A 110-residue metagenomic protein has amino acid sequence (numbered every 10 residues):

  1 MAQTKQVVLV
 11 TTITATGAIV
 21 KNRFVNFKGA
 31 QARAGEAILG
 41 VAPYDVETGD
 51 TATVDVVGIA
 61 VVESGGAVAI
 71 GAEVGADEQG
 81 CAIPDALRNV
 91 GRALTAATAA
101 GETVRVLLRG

Functional and structural regions predicted by a protein language model:
M1-G110: Surface-exposed, low-hydrophobicity beta-strand/loop segments enriched in small/polar/acidic residues
